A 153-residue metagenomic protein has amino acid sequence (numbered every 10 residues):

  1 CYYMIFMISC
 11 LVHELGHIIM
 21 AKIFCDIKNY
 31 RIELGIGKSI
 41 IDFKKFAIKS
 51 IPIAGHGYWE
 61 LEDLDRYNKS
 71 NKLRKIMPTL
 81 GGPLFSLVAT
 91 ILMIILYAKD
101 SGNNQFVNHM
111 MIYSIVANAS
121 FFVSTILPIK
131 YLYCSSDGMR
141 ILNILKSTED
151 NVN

Functional and structural regions predicted by a protein language model:
C1-C25, S86-Y113: Long, highly hydrophobic alpha-helical transmembrane signal-anchor segments
Y2-D65: Small-residue-rich helix-interface/hinge motifs
F6-C10, A117-T125: Alpha-helical transmembrane segments of multi-pass membrane proteins
K28-Y30, V123-T148: Juxtamembrane/interfacial segments flanking transmembrane helices
S39, I112-A119: Alpha-helical transmembrane segments
I40-I41, I144-N153: Cytosolic juxtamembrane regulatory segments of multi-pass membrane proteins
I48, K75-A89: Membrane-interface loop-to-helix entry segments
D63-K69, F106-M111: Helix-boundary and loop/linker segments of multi-pass membrane transporters
